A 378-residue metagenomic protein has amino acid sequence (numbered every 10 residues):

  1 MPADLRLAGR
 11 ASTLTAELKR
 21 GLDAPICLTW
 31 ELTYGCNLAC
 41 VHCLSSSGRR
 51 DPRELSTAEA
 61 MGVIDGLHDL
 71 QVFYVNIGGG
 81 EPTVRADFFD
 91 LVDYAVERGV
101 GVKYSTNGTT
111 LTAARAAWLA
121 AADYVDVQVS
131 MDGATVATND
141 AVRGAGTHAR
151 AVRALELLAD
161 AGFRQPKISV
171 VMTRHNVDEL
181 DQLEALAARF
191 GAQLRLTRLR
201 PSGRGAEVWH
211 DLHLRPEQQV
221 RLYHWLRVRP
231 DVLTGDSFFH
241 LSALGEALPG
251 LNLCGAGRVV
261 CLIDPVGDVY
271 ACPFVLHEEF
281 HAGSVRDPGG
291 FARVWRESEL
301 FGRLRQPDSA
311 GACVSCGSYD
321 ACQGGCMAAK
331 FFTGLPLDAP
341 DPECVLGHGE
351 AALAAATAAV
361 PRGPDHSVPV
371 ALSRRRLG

Functional and structural regions predicted by a protein language model:
M1, L7, L55, R98 (+3 more regions): Radical SAM enzyme [4Fe-4S]-AdoMet core and its adjacent flexible, acidic and glycine-rich loops/tails across
P2-D126: Conserved alpha-helical substructure of the radical SAM core
T33, G48, E81, G108-T109 (+4 more regions): Short beta->alpha junction loops/turns
H42, Y74, D126, Q165 (+2 more regions): Residues at the N-termini of beta-strands
T57, M61, R85, T112-A113 (+6 more regions): Structural motif corresponding to alpha-helix initiation and N-cap regions
G66-G79, E299, A339-G378: Short Fe-S-cluster ligation motifs
A192, S237-A351: Accessory C-terminal segments flanking Radical SAM cores
